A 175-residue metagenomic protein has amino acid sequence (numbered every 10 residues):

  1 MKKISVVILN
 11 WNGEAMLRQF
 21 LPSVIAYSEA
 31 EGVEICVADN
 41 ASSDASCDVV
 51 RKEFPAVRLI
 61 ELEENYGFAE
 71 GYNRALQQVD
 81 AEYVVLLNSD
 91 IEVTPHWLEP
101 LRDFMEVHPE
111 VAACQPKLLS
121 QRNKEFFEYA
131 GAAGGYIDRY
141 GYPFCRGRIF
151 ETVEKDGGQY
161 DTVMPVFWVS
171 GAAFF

Functional and structural regions predicted by a protein language model:
K3-S5, E34: Cell-envelope/extracellular polymer assembly enzymes that use nucleotide-activated donors
S23, D39-D48, E64: A conserved acidic beta->alpha catalytic loop
S23-G32: Short, acidic, metal-binding catalytic loop of nucleotide-sugar glycosyltransferases
G32-A41, I60-L62: Short beta-strand/loop segment that forms part of the nucleotide-sugar
L62-V79, S89: Glycine-rich, basic loop-to-helix element that forms the pyrophosphate-binding segment of sugar-nucleotide handling
V84: Short aromatic/hydrophobic "clamp" motif used to bind/position activated sugar donors
E92-Y142: Conserved donor NDP-sugar-binding/catalytic core segment of glycosyltransferases
Y129, R139-F144, F150-F175: A recurrent flexible, glycine/aromatic-enriched loop bordering the glycosyltransferase active site that acts as
